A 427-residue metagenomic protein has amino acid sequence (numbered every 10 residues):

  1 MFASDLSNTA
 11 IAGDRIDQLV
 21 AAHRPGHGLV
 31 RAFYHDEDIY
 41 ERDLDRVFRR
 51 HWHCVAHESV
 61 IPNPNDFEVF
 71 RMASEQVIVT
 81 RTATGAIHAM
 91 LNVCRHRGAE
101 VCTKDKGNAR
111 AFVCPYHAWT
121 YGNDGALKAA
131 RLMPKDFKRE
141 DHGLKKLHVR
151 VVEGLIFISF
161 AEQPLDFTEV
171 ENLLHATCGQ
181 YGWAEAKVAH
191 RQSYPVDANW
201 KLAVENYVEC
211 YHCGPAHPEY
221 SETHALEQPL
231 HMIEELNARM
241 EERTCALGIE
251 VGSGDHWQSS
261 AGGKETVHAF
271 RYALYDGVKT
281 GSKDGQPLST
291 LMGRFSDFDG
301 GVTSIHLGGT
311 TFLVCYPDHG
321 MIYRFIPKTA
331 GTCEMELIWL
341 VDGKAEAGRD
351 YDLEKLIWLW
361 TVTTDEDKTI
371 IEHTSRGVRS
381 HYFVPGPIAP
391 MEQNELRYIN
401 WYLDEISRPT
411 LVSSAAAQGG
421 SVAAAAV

Functional and structural regions predicted by a protein language model:
M1-K104, H148-V151: N-terminal pre-ligand scaffold of iron-sulfur
T9-E37, G98-A111, K145-V151, V251-T290: N-terminal short leaders/motifs
V30, A56-H57, K138, D166 (+2 more regions): Short, solvent-exposed coil/turn linker segments
R50-V60, K128-L132, S304-G309: Short Pro/Gly-enriched beta-strand edge/turn motifs at strand-loop
V55, V101, L127, Y220 (+1 more regions): Short clusters of hydrophobic/aromatic residues that line enzyme substrate/ligand-binding pockets
V60-Q180: Rieske [2Fe-2S] iron-sulfur-binding domain
N92, L155-V427: C-terminal catalytic domain of Rieske-type non-heme iron oxygenases
